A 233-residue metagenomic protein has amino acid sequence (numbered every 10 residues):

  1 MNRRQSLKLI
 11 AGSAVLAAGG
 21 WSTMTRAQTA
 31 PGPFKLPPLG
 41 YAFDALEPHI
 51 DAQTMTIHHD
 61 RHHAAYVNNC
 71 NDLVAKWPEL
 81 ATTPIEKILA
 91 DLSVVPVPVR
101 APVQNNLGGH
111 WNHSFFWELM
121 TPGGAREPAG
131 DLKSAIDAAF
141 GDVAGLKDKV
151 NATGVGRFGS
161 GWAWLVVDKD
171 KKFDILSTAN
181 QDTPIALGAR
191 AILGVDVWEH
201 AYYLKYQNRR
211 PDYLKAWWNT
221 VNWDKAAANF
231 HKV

Functional and structural regions predicted by a protein language model:
Q5-M24: N-terminal export signals
W21-I50: C-terminal segment of N-terminal export signals and the immediately downstream linker at the start of the mature
T29-P31, H49, R61, D72-T82 (+2 more regions): All-alpha RGS (Regulator of G-protein Signaling) helical domain and cognate RGS-like helical scaffolds
Q53-C70: Structured secondary-structure scaffolds
N69, F116-G123, A129, L176-T178 (+2 more regions): Short, solvent-exposed loop/turn and secondary-structure capping segments
A152-Q207, K215-D224: An amphipathic alpha-helical core segment
D224-K225, N229, V233: Low-complexity, Gly/Ser/Thr/Pro-rich intrinsically disordered linker/tail segments
